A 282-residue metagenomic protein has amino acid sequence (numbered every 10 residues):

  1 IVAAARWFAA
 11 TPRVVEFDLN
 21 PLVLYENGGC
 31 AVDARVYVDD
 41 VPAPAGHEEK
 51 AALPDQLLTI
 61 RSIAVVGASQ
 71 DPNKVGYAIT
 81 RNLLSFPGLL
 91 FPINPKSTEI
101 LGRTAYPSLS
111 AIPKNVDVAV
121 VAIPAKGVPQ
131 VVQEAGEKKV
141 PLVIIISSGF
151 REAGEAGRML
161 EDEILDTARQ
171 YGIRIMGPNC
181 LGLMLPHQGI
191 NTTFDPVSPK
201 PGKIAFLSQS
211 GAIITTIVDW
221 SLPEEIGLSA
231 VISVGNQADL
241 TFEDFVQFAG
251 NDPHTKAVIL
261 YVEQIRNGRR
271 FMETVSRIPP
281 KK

Functional and structural regions predicted by a protein language model:
I1-K282: Catalytic-core regions of core metabolic enzymes, especially those transforming organic acids/acyl-group intermediates
